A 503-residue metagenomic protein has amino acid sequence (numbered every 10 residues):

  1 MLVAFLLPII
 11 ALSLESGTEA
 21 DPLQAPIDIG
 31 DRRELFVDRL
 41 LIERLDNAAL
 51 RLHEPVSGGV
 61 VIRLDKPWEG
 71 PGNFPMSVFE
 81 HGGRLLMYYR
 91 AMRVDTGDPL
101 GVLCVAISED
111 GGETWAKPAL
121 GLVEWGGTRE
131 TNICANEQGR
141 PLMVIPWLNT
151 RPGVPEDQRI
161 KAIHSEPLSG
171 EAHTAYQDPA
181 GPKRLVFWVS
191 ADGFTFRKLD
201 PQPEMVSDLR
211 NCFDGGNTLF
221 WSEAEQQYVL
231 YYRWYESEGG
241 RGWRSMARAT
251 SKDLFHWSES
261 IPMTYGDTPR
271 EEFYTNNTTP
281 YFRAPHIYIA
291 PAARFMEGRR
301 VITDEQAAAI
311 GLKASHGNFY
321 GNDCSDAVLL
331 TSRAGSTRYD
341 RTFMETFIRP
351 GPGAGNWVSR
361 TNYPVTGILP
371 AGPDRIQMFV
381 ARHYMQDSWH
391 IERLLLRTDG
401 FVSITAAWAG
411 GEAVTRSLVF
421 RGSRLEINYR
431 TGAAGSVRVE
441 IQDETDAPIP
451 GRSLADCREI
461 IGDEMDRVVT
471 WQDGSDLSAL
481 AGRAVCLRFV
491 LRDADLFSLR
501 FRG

Functional and structural regions predicted by a protein language model:
L2-S13: Bacterial N-terminal signal peptides
L14-G503: Carbohydrate-active catalytic/glycan-binding domains of CAZyme proteins, especially the secreted or lumenal ectodomains
